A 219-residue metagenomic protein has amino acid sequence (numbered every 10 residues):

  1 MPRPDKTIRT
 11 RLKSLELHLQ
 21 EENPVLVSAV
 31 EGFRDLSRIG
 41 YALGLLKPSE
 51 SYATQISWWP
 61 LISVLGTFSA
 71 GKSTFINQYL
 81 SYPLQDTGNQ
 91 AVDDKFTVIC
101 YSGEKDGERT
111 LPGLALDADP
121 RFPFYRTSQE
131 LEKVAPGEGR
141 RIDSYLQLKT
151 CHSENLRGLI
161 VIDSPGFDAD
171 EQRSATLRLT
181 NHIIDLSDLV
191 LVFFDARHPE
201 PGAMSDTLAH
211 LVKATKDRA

Functional and structural regions predicted by a protein language model:
M1-F68, Y82-T150: N-terminal low-complexity/disordered regulatory or targeting extensions
R3, T7-T10, A70, T74 (+4 more regions): Charged, alpha-helix-enriched surfaces in structured cytosolic catalytic cores of large nucleotide-utilizing machines
Y52, D119-I160, D168-A219: Conserved C-terminal guanine-recognition region of P-loop GTPase G domains, centered on the G4
G71, D106, A169: Short, acidic Gly/Pro/Ser/Thr-rich loop/turn segments
S73-Q85: A conserved segment at the C-terminal end of the G1
S164: Walker B catalytic acidic pair
